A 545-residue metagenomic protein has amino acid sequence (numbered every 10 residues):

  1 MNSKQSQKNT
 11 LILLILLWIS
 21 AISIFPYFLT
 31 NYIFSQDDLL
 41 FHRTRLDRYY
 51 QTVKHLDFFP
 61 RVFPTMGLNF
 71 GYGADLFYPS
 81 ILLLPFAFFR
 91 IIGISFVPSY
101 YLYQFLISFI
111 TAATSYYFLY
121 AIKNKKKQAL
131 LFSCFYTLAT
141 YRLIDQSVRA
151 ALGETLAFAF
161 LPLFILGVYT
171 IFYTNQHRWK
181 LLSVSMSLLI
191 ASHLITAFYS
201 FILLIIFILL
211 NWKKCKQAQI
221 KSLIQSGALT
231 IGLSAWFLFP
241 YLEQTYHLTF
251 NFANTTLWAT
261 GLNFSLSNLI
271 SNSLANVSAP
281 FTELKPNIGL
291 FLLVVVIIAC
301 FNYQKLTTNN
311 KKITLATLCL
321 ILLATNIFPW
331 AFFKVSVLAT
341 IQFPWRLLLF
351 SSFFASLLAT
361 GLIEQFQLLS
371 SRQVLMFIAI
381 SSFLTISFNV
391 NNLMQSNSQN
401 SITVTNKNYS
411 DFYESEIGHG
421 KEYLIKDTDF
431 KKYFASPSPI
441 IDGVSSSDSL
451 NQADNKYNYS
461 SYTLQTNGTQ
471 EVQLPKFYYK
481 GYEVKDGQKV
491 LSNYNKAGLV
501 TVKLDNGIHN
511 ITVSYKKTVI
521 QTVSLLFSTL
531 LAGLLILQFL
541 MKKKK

Functional and structural regions predicted by a protein language model:
M1-Q395, Q521-K545: Membrane-embedded transmembrane-helix bundle of lipid-linked glycan/lipid transferases
N2, T52, I81, F89 (+13 more regions): Generic signature of intrinsically disordered, low-complexity segments enriched in small/polar residues
S6, K431-K545: Active-site-proximal, structured, solvent-exposed surfaces of multi-pass membrane proteins that position macromolecular
I19, F28, I33, P64-G67 (+11 more regions): Compositionally biased, intrinsically disordered low-complexity regions enriched in proline and serine
D37-D38, D47, D57, D75 (+8 more regions): Acidic-enriched, low-complexity/disordered segments with a strong bias for Aspartate over Glutamate
P60, Q104, P162, P240 (+5 more regions): Proline-rich low-complexity regions
A324-N326, P344-L347, S370-N451: Transmembrane helical bundles and short interhelical boundary loops of multi-pass, membrane-embedded
